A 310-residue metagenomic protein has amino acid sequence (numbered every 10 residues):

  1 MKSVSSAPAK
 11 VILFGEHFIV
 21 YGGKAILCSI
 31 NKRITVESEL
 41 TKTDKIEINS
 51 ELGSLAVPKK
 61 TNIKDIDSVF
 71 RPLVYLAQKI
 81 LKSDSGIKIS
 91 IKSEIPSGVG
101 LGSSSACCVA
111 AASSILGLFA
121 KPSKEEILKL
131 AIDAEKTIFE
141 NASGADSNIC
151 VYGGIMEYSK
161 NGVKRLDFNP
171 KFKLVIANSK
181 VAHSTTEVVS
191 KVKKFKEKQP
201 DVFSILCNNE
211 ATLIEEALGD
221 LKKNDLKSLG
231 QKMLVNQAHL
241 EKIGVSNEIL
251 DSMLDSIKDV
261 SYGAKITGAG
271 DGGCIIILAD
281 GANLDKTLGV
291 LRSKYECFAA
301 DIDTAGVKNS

Functional and structural regions predicted by a protein language model:
K2-F14, I19, L27, T35-L81 (+5 more regions): C-terminal nucleotide
K24-A25, T61, G100-S103: Short, solvent-exposed loop/turn segments at secondary-structure boundaries
K32, V69-L76, I91, C107 (+2 more regions): Generic hydrophobic, aliphatic-rich segments that mediate packing or membrane embedding
K32-I34, S85: A generic structural signal for short beta-strands and their flanking turns/coil linkers
S50, S93, S103-S105, S143: Short linear Ser/Thr-Pro motifs
Y75-V99, L130: Glycine- and acidic-rich phosphate- and metal-coordinating loops
V99-K124: DPxDG-like acidic metal-binding loop motif
L101-S105, A264-D271: Short glycine/threonine-rich catalytic loop with a Thr-x-Gly-x-Asp
